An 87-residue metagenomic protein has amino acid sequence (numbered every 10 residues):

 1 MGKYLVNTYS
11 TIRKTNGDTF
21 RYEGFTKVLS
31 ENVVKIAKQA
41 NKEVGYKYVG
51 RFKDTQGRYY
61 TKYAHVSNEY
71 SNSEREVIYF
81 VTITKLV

Functional and structural regions predicted by a protein language model:
M1-R21: Short aromatic-glycine-(Arg/Gly/Cys) micro-motifs in beta-strand/loop hairpins
L5-T8, V33, I78-T84: Extended low-polarity, hydrophobic cluster-rich segments
V6-Y9, L29, V66, Y70-N72: Intrinsically disordered, low-complexity segments enriched in Ser/Pro/Gly/Ala and basic residues
N7-I12, F25, G50-F52, A64: Mature secreted bioactive peptide module from preproproteins
D18-N32: A short, exposed loop/beta-hairpin motif centered on an aromatic-Gly-Thr core
K42-V87: Short, mixed-charge low-complexity intrinsically disordered segments
